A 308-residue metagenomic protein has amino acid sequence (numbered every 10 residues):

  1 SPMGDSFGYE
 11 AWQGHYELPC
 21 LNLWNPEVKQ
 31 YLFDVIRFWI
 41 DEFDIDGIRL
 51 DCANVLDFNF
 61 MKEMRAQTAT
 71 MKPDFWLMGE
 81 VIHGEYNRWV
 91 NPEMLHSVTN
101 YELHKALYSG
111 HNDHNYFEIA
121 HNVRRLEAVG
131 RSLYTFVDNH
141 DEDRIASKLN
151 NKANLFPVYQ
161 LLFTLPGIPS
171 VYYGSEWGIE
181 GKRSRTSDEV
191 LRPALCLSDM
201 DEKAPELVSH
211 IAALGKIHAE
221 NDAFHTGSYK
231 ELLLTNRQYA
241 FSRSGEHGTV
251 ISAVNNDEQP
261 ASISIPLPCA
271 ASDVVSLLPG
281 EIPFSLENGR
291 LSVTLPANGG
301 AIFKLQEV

Functional and structural regions predicted by a protein language model:
S1-E42, M64-T70, N87: Substrate-binding/active-site clefts of carbohydrate-active enzymes
Y9-W12, L21, T99, I145 (+3 more regions): Short clusters of hydrophobic/aromatic residues that line enzyme substrate/ligand-binding pockets
G14-K29, D46-V55, H104-G110, E142-N151: The substrate-binding groove and active-site-proximal loops of carbohydrate-active enzymes, especially glycoside
V35-R37, D41-D44, D51-V129, L133 (+8 more regions): Active-site-proximal helices and loops of the catalytic beta/alpha 8
F38-I40, N139-D141, S147: Catalytic grooves of carbohydrate-active enzymes
G47-C52, M78-E80, T135-D138, Y172-S175 (+1 more regions): Short beta-strand segments
V158-T164: Hydrophobic targeting/anchoring helices
P166, V171, S175-V308: Carbohydrate-interacting/catalytic domains
